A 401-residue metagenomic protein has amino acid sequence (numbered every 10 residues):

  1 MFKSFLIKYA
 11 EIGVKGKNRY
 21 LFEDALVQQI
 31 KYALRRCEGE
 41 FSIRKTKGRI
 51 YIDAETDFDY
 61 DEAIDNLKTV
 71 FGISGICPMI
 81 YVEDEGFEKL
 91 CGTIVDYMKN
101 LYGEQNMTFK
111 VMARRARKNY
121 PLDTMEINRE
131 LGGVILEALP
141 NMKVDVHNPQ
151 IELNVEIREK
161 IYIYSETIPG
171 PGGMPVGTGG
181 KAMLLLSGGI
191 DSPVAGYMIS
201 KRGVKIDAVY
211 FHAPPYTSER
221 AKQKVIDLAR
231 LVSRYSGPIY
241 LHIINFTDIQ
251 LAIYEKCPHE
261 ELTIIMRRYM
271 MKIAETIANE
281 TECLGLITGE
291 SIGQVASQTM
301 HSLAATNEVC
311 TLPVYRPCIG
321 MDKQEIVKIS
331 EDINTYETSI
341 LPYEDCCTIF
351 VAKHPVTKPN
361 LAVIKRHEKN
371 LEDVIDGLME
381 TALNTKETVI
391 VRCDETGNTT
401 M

Functional and structural regions predicted by a protein language model:
M1-M183, P193-I239, E308, V356-L361 (+3 more regions): RNA-binding accessory domains that recognize and position tRNA/RNA substrates
G133-I135, G172-G179, Q250-L251, E255-K328 (+3 more regions): Active-site adenylate/phosphate-handling loop in enzymes that bind or generate adenylated species
L184, A208-Y210, I243, T288 (+1 more regions): Structural beta-sheet core signal
G189: Conserved G/P- and acidic residue-centered "switch" motifs that form tight phosphate/ATP-binding loops in soluble
A229-E255, Y343-D345: A conserved beta-strand->alpha-helix junction
I292-Q294, P342-F350: Small/polar glycine-rich anion-binding or flexible loop at a beta-alpha turn
N334-P342: A short alpha-helix-loop-beta-strand transition element characteristic of N-terminal alpha/beta dinucleotide-binding
